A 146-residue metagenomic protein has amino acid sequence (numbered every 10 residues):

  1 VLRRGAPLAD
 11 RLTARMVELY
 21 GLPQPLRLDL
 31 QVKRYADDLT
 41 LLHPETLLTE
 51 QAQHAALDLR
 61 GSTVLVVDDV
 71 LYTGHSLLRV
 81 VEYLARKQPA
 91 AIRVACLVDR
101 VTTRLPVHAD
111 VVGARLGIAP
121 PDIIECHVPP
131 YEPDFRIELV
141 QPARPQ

Functional and structural regions predicted by a protein language model:
V1-Q146: PRPP-associated nucleotide enzymes
